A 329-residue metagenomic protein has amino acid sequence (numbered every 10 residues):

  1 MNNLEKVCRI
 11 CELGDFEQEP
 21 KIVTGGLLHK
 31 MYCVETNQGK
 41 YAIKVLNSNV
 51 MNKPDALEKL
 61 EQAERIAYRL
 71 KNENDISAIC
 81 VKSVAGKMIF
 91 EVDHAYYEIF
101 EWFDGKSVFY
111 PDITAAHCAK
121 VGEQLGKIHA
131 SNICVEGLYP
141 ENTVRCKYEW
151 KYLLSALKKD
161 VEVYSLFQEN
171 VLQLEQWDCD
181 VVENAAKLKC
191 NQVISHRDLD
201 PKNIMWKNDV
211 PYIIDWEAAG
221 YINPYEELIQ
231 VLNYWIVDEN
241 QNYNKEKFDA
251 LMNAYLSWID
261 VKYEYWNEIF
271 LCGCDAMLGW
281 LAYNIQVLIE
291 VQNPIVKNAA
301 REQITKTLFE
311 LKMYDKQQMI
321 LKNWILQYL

Functional and structural regions predicted by a protein language model:
M1-V84, N208, I325-L329: Conserved NTP-binding catalytic cores of kinases and kinase-like/nucleotidyltransferase enzymes across multiple kinase
N2-G14, E136-L138, K151-R197: An alpha-helical support segment within catalytic cores of ATP-dependent transferases
L28-T36, A42-I43, C179-E226, D238: Active-site acidic catalytic loop and adjacent metal/ATP-binding pocket of ATP-dependent phosphoryl transfer enzymes
G39-E136: ATP-binding pocket architecture of kinase catalytic cores
S48, Y97-Y110, S155, K159-D160 (+1 more regions): A glycine-centered beta->alpha junction motif in the catalytic cores of kinase/phosphotransferase enzymes
P111, A115-Q168, Q192, E302: A cross-family kinase active-site recognition segment
Y225-D260, C274-Q292: Active-site activation/catalytic loop segments of kinase-like enzymes and analogous catalytic loops in related
W280-L329: ATP/Mg2+ or Mg2+-diphosphate-binding catalytic cores that bind nucleotide phosphates or diphosphates via glycine-rich
